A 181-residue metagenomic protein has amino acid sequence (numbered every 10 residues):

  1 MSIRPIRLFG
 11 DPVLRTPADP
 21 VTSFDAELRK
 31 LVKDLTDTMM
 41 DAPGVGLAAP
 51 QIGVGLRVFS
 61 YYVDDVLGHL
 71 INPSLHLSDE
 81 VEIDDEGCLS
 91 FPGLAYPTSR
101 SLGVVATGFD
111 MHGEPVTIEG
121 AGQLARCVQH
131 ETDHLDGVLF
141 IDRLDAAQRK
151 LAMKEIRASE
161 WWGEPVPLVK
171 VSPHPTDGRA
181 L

Functional and structural regions predicted by a protein language model:
M1-L181: Positively charged
